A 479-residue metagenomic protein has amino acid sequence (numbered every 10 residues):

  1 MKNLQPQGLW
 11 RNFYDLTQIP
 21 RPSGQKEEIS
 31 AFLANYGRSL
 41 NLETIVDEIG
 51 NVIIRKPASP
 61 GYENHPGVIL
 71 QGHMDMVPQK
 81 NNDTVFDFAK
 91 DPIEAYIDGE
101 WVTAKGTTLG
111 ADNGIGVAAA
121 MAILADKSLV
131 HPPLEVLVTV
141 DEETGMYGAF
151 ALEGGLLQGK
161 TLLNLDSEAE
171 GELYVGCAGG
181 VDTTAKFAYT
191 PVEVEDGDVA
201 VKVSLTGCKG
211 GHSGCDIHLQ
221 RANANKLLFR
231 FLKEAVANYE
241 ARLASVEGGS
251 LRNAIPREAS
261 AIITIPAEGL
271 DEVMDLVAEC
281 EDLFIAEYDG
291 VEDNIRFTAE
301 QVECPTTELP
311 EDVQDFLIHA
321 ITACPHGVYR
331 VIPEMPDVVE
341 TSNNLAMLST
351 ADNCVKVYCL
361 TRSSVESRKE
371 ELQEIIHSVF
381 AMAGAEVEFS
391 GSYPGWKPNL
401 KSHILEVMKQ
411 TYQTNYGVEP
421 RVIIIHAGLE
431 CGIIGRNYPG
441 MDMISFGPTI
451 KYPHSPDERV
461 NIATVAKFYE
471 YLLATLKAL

Functional and structural regions predicted by a protein language model:
M1-E100: Acidic/His- and Gly-rich active-site-bordering loop/insert found across diverse amide/peptide-bond hydrolases
P6-L9, P333, E340-V355, E419-A474: Zn-dependent metallopeptidase/amidohydrolase metal-coordination segment
Y14, Q18, I262, R296-T307 (+3 more regions): A short beta-alpha structural unit
Y62-T144, A149-E153, G159-K160, K186 (+6 more regions): Active-site metal-coordination/substrate-binding segment of hydrolases, especially metallo-dependent peptidases
L134-A224, L232, V236: Fold-level recognition of mixed alpha/beta catalytic cores in primary-metabolism enzymes, strongest
G154-G155, R221-N238, A267-L270, D315-T322 (+3 more regions): His/Asp/Glu-rich mid-to-C-terminal helical/loop segments that flank catalytic regions of hydrolases
D216, N223, R230-V246, P398-M441: Active-site-adjacent substrate-binding region of metalloamidase/peptidase-like peptide-processing proteins
D271-I285, E371-F380: Short amphipathic alpha-helices in soluble, non-transmembrane regions that often serve as interface/regulatory elements
